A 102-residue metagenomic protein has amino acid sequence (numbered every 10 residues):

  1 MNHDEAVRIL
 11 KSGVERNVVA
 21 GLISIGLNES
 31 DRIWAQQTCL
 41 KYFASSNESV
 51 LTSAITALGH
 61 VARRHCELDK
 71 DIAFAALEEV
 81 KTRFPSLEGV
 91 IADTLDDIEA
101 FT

Functional and structural regions predicted by a protein language model:
M1-I9, S30-F43, C66-K81: Amphipathic alpha-helical scaffolding segments comprising HEAT/armadillo-like alpha-solenoid repeats
G13-V14, S46-E48, R83-P85: Short inter-helical turns and helix N-cap capping residues of alpha-solenoid HEAT/ARM repeat scaffolds
V19-I23, I55, A92: Hydrophobic core positions within HEAT/HEAT-like alpha-solenoid repeats
G26, G59-H60, D96-E99: Structural signature of alpha-helical solenoid repeat scaffolds
D31, R63-R64, A100-F101: Alpha-solenoid helical repeat scaffolds
S49-A75: Mid-chain, well-packed structural core segment of small domains
F74, E78-T102: Eukaryotic acidic, Ser/Thr-rich intrinsically disordered low-complexity regions
